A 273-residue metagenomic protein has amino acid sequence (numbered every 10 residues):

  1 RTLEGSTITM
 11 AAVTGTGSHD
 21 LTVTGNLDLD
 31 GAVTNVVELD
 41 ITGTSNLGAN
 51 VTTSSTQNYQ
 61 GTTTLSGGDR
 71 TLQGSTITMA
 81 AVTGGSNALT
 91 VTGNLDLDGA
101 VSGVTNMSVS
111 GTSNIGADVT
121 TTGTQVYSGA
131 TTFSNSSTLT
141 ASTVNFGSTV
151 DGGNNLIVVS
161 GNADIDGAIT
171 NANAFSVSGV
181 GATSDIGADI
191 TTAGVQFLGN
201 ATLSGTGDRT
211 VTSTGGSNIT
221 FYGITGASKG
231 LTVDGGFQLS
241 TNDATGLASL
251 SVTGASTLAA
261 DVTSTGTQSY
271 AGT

Functional and structural regions predicted by a protein language model:
R1-T273: Extracellular lectin-like interaction modules
